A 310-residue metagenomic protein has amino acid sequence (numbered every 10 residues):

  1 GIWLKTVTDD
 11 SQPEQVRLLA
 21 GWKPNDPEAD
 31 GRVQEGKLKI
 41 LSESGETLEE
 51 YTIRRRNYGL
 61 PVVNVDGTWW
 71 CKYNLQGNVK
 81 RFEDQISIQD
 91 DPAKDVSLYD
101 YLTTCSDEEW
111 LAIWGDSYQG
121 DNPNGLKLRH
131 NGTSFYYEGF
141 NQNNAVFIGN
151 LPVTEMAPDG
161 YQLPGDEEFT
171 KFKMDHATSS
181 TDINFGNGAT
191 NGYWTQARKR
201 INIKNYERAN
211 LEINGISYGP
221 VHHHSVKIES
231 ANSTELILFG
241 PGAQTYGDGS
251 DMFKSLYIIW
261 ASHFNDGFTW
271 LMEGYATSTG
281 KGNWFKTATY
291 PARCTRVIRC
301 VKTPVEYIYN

Functional and structural regions predicted by a protein language model:
G1-R17: Surface-exposed binding patches on compact interaction domains or structured appendages
E14-A20, L38-I40, E49-I53, C300: Hydrophobic beta-strand residues in large extracellular and virion-surface proteins
Q15-R17, L60, N64-T68, K72-I183 (+2 more regions): Short aromatic-cysteine micro-motif
G21-Q34: Surface-exposed, short loops/turns at beta-strand junctions within beta-sandwich domains
G31-S44: A short beta-strand micro-motif common to beta-rich folds, especially ectodomain repeats
S42, N64, S230: Acidic surface patches and DE-rich sequence motifs
G45-V62: C-terminal edge beta-strand
G77, G149-N310: C-terminal, surface-exposed recognition/capping segments
